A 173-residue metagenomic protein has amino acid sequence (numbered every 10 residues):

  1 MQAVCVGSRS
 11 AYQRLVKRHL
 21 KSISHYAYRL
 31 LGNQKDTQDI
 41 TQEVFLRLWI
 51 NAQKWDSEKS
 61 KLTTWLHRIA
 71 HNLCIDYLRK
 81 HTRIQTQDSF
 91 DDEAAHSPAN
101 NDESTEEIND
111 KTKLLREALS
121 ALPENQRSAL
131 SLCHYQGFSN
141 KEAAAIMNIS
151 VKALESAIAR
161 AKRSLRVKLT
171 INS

Functional and structural regions predicted by a protein language model:
C5-R14, S24-E43, V151, N172-S173: Short, charged helix-capping/linker segments at alpha-helix termini
C5-V6, G32, F45-K59, K80-H81: Sigma70-family region 2
V16-Q34, N51, H67, L119 (+2 more regions): Amphipathic, Lys/Arg- and hydrophobic-enriched alpha-helical face
H25, D39-L46, S60-N72: Structural recognition of an alpha-helix C-terminal capping motif at a helix-to-coil junction
V44, I69, L130, A143-A144 (+1 more regions): Hydrophobic positions on the alpha-helical face of helix-turn-helix-like DNA-binding modules
I50, K54, R68-D88: Arg/Lys-rich amphipathic alpha helix in sigma70-family domain 2
I75, Q126, Y135, K141-I171: DNA-recognition helix of helix-turn-helix
I84-I108: Internal acidic/polar
